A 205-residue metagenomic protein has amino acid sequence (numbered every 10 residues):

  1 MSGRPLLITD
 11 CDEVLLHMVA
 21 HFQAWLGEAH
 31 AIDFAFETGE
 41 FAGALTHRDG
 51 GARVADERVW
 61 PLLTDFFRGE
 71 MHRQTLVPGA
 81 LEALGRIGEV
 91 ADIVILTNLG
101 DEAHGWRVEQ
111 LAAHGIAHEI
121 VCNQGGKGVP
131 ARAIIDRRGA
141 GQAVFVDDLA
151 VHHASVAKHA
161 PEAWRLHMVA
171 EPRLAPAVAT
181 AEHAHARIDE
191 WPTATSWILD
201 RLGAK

Functional and structural regions predicted by a protein language model:
M1-V59: Active-site neighborhood of HAD-like aspartate-dependent phosphohydrolases
I8-D10, L96, V146, M168: Short hydrophobic segments within beta-strands
F41-R73, Q124-V146, T193, W197: N-terminal/domain-start segments enriched in small and hydrophobic, helix-friendly residues, covering either
R53-D56, D65-I95, D101-V108: Short, acidic loop-to-helix structural element flanking the phosphoryl-transfer center in phosphate-processing enzymes
G100-V144, H152-A157: Substrate-recognition "cap/lid" segment bordering the active-site pocket of phosphatases
E119-G125, H185-T193: Short acidic-hydrophobic, aromatic-tinged amphipathic segments that line or gate anion-handling sites
V129-R132, L174-H183, W197-L199: Short, charged, surface-exposed secondary-structure boundary motifs
F145-D189: Acidic, Mg2+-coordinating phosphoryl-transfer loop and its flanking beta/alpha structural elements, shared across
